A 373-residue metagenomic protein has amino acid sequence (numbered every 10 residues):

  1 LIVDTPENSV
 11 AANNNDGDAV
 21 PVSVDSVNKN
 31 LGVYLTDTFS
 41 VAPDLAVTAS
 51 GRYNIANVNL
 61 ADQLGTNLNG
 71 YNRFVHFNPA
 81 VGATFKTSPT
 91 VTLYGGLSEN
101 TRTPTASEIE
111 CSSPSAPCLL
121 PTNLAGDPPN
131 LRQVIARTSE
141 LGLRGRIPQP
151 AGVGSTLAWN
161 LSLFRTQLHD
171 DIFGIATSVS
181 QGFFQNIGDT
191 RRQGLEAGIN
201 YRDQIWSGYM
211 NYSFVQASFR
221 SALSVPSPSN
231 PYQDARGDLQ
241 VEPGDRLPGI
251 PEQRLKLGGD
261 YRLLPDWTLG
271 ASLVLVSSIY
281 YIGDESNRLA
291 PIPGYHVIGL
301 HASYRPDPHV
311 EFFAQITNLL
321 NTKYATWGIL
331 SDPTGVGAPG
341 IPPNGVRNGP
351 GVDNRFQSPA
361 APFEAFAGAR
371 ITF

Functional and structural regions predicted by a protein language model:
L1-S88, N211, S224: Signature of Gram-negative outer-membrane beta-barrel scaffolds
S23-K29, N67-V75, S115, P129-I135 (+7 more regions): Replace "Gram-negative outer membrane beta-barrel proteins" with "bacterial and organellar outer membrane beta-barrel
K29, L35-S40, A83-T87, E99 (+8 more regions): Residue-level signature of outer-membrane beta-barrel architecture
K29-L35, F77-A83, D127, R137-L141 (+5 more regions): Hydrophobic, lipid-facing positions within transmembrane beta-strands of outer-membrane proteins
A42-P43, V47, A56, T156-H169 (+1 more regions): Gram-negative outer-membrane beta-barrel transporters
P43-V47, F77, P89-V91, V153-L157 (+6 more regions): Outer-envelope beta-barrel architecture signal
N57, T84-F85, P89-E140, W159 (+5 more regions): Surface-exposed extracellular loop regions of Gram-negative outer-membrane beta-barrel proteins, predominantly
T101, L275-I282, Y304-F373: C-terminal beta-signal and adjacent terminal beta-strands/loops of Gram-negative outer-membrane beta-barrel proteins
